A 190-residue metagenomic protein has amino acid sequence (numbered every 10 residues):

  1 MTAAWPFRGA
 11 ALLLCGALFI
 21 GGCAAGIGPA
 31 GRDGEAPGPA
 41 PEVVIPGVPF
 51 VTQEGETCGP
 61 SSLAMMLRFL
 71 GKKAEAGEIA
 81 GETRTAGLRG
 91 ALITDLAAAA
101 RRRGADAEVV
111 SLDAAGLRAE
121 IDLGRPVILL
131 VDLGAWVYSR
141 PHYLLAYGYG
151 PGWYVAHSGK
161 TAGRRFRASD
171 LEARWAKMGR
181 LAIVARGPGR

Functional and structural regions predicted by a protein language model:
G9-G22: Bacterial N-terminal signal peptides
G21-R89, A114, L133-G134, G152-Y154: Active-site-adjacent structural segments surrounding the nucleophilic cysteine of cysteine proteases and isopeptidases
A24-G31, Y147-R190: Noncatalytic regulatory segments and standalone regulatory/sensor domains
I45, Q53, D122-P126, P141 (+1 more regions): Extracytoplasmic
P60-R68, G77, T94, A98 (+2 more regions): Solvent-exposed, polar/charged alpha-helical surfaces in well-ordered, non-transmembrane soluble domains, broadly
G81-A115: Mid-chain, structured segments of secreted extracytoplasmic proteins
D106, V110-S158, R164-R165, G189: Active-site-adjacent substructure of cysteine-protease-like catalytic cores
